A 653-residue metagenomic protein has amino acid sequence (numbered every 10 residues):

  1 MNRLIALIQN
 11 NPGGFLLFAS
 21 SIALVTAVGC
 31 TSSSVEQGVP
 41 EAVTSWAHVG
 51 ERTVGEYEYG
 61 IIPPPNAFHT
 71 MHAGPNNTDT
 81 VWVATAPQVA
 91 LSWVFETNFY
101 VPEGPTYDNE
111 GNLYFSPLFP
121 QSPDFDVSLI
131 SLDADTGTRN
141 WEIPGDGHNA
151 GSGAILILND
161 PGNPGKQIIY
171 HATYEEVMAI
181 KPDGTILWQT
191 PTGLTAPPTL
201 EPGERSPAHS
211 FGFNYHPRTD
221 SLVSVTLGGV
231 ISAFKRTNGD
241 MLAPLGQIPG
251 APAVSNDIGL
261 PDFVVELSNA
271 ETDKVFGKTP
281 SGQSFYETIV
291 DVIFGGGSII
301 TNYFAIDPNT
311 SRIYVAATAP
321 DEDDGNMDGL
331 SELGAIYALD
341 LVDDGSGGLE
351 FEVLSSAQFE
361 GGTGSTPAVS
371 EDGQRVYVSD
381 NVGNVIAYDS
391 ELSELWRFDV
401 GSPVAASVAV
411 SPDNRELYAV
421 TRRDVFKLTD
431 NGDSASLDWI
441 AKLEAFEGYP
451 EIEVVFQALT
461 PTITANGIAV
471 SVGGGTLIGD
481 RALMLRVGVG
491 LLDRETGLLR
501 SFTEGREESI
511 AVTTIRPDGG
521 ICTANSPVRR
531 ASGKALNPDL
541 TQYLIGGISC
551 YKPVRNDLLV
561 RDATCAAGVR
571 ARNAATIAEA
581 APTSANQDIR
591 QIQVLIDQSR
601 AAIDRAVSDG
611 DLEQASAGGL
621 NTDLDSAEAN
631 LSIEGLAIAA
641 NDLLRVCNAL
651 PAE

Functional and structural regions predicted by a protein language model:
R3-L17: Bacterial N-terminal signal peptides that target proteins for export
L17-A27: Bacterial N-terminal signal peptides
L24, I62, A640-N641: Processing junctions and N-termini across compartments
G38-P102, T106-S152, L156-D562: Extracytoplasmic/lumenal domain signature
R561, G568-E653: Extended amphipathic alpha-helical heptad-repeat regions
